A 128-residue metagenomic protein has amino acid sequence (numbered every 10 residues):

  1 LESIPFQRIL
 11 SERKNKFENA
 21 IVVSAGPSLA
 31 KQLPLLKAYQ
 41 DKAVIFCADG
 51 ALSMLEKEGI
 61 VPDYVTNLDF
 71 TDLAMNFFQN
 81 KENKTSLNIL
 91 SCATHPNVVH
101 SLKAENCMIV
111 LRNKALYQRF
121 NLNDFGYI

Functional and structural regions predicted by a protein language model:
L1-V23, P27-V44, K57, L73-T85 (+2 more regions): N-terminal donor/sugar-recognition subdomains of glycan-related enzymes, prototypically the membrane-proximal stem
F17-A25, K37, P62-D63, F120-I128: Short, basic, glycine/proline-bearing loop/turn elements
P27, C92-T94, N113-K114: A broadly conserved detector of short glycine/acidic/proline-rich loop/turn motifs that flank catalytic sites and bind
A43-A51, D63-T71, T85-A93: Short internal beta-strands
I60-Y64, T85-I89, S101-N113: Active-site regions of enzymes building and remodeling cell-envelope glycoconjugates
N97-I128: Active-site/ligand-binding-proximal alpha/beta "capping" segment
